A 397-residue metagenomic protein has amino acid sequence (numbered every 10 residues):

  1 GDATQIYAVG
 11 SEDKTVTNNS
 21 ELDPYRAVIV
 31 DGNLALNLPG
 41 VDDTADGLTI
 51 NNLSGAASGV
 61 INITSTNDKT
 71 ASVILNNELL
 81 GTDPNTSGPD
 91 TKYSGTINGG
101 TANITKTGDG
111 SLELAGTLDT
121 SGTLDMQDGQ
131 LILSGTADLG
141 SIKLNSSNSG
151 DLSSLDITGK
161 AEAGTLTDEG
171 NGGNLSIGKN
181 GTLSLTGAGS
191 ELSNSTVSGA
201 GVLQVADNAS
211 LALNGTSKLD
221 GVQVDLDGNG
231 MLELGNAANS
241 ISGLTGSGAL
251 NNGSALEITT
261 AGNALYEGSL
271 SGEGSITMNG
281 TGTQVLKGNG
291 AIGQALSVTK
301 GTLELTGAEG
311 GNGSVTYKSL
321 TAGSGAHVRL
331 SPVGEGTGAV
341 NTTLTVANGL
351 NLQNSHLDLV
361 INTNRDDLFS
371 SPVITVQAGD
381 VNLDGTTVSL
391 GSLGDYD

Functional and structural regions predicted by a protein language model:
G1-V30, S58-L152, K160-G228, L250-G311 (+1 more regions): Extracellular repeat-rich scaffold modules on cell surfaces
N33-T44, L131, S154-D156, N229-A237 (+1 more regions): Short aromatic-glycine motifs in intrinsically disordered, low-complexity regions
P39, N76-E78, A261, V333 (+1 more regions): Structured loops at beta-to-helix junctions and adjacent beta-edge loops in soluble globular domains
D46, I50-N51, S72, G159 (+5 more regions): Extracellular beta-strand/loop-rich repeat segments of large surface/secreted proteins
L48-A57, S240, L244-G246, V328-L330: Short, surface-exposed alpha-helix to beta-strand junction/turn motifs within ectodomains of secreted and cell-envelope
